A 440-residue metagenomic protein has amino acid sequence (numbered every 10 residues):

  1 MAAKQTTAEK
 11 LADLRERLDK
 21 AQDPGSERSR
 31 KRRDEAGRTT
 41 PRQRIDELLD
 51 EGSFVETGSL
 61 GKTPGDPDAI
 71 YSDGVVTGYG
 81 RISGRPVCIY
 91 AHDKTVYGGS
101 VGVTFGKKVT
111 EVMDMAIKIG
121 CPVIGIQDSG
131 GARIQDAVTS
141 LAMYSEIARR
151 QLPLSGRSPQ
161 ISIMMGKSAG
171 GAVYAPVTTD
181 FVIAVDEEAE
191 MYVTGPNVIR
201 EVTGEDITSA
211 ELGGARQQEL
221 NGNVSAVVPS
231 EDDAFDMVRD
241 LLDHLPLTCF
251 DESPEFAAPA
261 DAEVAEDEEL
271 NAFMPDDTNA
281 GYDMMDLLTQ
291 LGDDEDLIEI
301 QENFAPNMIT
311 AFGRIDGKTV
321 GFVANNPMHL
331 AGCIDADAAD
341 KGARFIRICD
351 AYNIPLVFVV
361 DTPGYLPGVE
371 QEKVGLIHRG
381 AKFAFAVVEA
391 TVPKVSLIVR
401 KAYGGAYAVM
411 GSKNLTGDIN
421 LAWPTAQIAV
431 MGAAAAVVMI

Functional and structural regions predicted by a protein language model:
M1-I440: Ligand-binding clefts of soluble mixed alpha/beta catalytic domains
